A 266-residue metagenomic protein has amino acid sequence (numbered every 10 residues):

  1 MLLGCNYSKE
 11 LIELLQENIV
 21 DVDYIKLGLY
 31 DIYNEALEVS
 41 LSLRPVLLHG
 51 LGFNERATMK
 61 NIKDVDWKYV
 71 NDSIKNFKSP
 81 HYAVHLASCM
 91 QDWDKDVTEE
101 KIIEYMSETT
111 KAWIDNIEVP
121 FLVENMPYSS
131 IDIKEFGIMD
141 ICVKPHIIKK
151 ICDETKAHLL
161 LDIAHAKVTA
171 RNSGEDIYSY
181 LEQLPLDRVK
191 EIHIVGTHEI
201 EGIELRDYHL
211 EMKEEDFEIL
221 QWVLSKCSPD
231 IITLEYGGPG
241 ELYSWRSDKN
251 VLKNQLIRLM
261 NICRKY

Functional and structural regions predicted by a protein language model:
M1-Y7, D23-L27, R44-G50, P80-V84 (+4 more regions): Hydrophobic faces of well-ordered beta-strands that scaffold small-molecule active sites in alpha/beta enzyme cores
L2-A36: N-terminal ordered "arm"
N6-E10, G28-I32, L51-E55, A87-C89 (+4 more regions): Active-site beta-loop-alpha junctions enriched in small/polar residues
L14-V20, Y33-G50, D64-P80, K111-E118 (+3 more regions): Acidic (Asp/Glu)-rich catalytic clusters
R56-K63, D96-I103, T169-D230, G237 (+1 more regions): Gly/Pro-rich active-site loop or hairpin
K63-H158, V168, E214, N250-V251: Active-site acidic/histidine proton-transfer and metal-coordination neighborhood in alpha/beta enzyme cores
D132-E135, I163-A164, A170-S173, E204: A short secondary-structure junction signal
Y243-Y266: C-terminal helical cap(s) of enzyme catalytic domains, especially alpha/beta-barrels
